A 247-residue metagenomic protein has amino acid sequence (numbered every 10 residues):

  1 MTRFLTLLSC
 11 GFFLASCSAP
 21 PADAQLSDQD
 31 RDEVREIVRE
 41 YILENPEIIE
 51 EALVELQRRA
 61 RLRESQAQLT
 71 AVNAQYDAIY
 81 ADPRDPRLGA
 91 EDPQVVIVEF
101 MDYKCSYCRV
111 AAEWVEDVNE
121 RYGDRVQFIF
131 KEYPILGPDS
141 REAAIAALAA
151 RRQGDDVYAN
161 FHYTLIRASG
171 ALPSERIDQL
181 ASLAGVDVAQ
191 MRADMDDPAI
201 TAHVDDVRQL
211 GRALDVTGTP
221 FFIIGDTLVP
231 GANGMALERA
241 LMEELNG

Functional and structural regions predicted by a protein language model:
F4-L5, A24-E36, Q179-G247: C-terminal cap of thioredoxin/glutaredoxin-like
T6-S16: Bacterial N-terminal signal peptides
S18-P20: Bacterial signal peptide processing site
A22-L53, Q57: Hydrophobic face of amphipathic alpha-helices
D28-D32, L43, S106-R109, G137-R141 (+4 more regions): Soluble non-cytosolic domains of exported or imported proteins
R63-R87: N-terminal "domain-start" segment that seeds a small globular fold
A78-V95, E120, R208: A short beta-strand-turn-helix
V98, Y103, R109-S182, R212-T217: Structural alpha/beta surface segment adjacent to cysteine/selenocysteine redox centers across thiol/disulfide enzymes
